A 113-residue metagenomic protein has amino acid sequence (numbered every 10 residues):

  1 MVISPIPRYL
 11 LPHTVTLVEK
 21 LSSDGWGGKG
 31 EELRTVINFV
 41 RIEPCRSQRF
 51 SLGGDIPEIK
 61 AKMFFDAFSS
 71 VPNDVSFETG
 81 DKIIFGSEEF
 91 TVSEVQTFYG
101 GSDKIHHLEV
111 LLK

Functional and structural regions predicted by a protein language model:
M1-G30: Active-site-proximal polar cores
K20-D24, G28-K113: Short, conserved turn/kink motifs that form compact alpha/beta structural patches or helix kinks used as
